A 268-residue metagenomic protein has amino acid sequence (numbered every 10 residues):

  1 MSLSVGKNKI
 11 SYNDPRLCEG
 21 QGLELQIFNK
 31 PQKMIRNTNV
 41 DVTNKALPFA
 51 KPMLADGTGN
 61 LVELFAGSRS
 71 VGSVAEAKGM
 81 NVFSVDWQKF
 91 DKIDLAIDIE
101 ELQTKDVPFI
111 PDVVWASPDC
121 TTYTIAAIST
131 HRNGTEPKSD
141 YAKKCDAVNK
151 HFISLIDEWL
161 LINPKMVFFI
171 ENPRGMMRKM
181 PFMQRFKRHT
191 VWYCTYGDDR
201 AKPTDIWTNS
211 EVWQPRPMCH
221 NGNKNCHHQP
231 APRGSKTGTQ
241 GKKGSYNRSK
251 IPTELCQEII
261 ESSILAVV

Functional and structural regions predicted by a protein language model:
M1-S2, M34: Accessible peptide chain termini
S2-S4, S11: Serine residues within intrinsically disordered or low-complexity segments
S4, E19-Q21: Short Gly/Ser/Thr- and charged-rich N-terminal loops/segments that act as flexible capping/hinge elements
K7, D14-L17, I27-V268: Conserved active-site and SAM-binding loop architecture of S-adenosyl-L-methionine-dependent nucleic-acid
